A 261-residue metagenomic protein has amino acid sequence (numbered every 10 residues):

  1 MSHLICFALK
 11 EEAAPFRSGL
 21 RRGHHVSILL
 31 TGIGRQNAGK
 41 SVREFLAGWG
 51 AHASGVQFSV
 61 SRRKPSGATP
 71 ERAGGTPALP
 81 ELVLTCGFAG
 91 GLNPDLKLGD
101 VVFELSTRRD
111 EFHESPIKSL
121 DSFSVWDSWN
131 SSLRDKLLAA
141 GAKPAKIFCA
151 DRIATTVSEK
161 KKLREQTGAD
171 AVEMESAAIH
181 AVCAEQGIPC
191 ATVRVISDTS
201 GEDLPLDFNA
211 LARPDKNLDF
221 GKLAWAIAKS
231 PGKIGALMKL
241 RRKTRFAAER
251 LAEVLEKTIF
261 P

Functional and structural regions predicted by a protein language model:
M1-F7: A short, flexible N-terminal coil/short beta segment enriched in small residues
H3, A14, G19-G50, L79-P261: Glycine-rich phosphate- or other oxyanion-binding loops that anchor nucleotides, phosphorylated ligands
A8-E12: Short polar catalytic/cofactor-binding loops
G50-G74: Intrinsic, low-complexity polybasic segments
